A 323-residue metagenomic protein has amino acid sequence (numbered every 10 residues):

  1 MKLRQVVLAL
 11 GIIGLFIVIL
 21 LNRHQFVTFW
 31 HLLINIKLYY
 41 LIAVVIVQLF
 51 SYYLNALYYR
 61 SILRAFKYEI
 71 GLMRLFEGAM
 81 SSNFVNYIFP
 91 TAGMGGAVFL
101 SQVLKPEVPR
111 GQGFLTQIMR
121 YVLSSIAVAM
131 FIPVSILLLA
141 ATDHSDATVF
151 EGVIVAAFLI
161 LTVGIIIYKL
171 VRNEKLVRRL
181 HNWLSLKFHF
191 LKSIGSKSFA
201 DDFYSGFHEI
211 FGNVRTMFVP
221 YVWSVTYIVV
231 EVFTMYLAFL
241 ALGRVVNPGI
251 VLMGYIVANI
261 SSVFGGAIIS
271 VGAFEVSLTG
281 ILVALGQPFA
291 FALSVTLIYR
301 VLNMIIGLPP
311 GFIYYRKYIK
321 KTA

Functional and structural regions predicted by a protein language model:
M1-M80, A147-V263, L302-A323: Predominantly cytoplasmic-facing regulatory/coupling regions of multi-pass membrane proteins
R64-A65, Y87, P106, L137-A140 (+2 more regions): Transmembrane helix-loop junction
M73-E77, T91, G95-G96, P106-V122 (+1 more regions): Membrane-interface alpha-helices at helix entry/exit sites of multi-pass transporters
M80-V98, F207: Short intracellular "coupling" helices and adjacent cytoplasmic loop segments at the cytosolic face of multi-pass
S81, V85, F89, F114-L137 (+2 more regions): Membrane-embedded alpha-helical segments of transport systems, primarily multispan ion/solute transporters
S82-P90, Y255-E275: Transmembrane alpha-helix interface/packing and boundary motifs in multi-pass membrane proteins, characterized by
A92-P106, G266-A284: Re-entrant/interfacial helical elements at transmembrane boundaries that shape and gate the permeation pathway
A141-S145, L240-V246, G286-F291: Helix-coil boundary and interhelical linker segments in multi-pass alpha-helical membrane proteins
